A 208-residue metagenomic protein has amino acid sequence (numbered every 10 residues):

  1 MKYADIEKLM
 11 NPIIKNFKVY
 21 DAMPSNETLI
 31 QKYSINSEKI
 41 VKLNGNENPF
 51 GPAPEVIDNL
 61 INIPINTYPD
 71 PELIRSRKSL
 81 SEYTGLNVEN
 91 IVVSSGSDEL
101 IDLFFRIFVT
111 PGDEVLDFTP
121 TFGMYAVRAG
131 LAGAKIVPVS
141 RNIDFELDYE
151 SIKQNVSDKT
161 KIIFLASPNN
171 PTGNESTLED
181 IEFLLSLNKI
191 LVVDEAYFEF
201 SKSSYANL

Functional and structural regions predicted by a protein language model:
M1-T67: N-terminal "arm"/small-domain region of PLP-dependent enzymes with the aminotransferase-like
V41, K161-I162, I190: Short, Asp-centered acidic motifs that coordinate Mg2+ and/or phosphate in catalytic or ligand-binding sites
N46-N48, S97-D98, F122, P168-P171 (+1 more regions): Short glycine-rich anion-binding loops that position phosphate/pyrophosphate groups of nucleotides and phosphorylated
G51-A53, I101-D102, Y125-A126, T172-G173 (+1 more regions): Glycine/Thr-rich phosphate-binding loops of Rossmann-like dinucleotide-binding domains
P69, I74-E114: Phosphate-binding glycine-rich loop
I107-L165: PLP-dependent aminotransferase-like
G130, E146-D158, P171-L191, E195-L208: Active-site pre-lysine segment of PLP-dependent enzymes
